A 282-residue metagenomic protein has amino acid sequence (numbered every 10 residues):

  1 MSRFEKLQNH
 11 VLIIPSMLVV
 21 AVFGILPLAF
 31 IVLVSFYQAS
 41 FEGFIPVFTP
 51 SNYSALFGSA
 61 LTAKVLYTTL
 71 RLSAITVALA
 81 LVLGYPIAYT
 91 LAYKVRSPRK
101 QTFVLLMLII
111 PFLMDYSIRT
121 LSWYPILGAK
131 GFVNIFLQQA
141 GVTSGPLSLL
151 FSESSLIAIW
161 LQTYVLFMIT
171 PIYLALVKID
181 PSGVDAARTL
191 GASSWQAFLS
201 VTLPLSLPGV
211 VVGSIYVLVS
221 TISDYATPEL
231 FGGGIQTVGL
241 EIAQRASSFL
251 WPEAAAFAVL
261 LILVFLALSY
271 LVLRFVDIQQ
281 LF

Functional and structural regions predicted by a protein language model:
E5-F41, L56, A60-V177, V201-S223 (+3 more regions): Membrane-water interface segments at the C-terminal ends of transmembrane alpha-helices in multi-pass inner-membrane
F44-G58, G233-R245: Short hydrophobic, aromatic-rich alpha-helical segments embedded in or entering the lipid bilayer of multi-pass
Y173-D185, S193-S194: Membrane-helix/interface signature in polytopic inner-membrane proteins
A186-A187, A197, I242: Hydrophobic positions on the alpha-helical face of helix-turn-helix-like DNA-binding modules
L190-A192, P204: Glycine/proline-centered hinge or cleavage motifs at structural transition points of membrane proteins
S247-F249: Membrane-helix boundary and inter-helical linker elements of multi-pass secondary transporters
F275-F282: Short cytosolic juxtamembrane segments of multi-pass membrane proteins
